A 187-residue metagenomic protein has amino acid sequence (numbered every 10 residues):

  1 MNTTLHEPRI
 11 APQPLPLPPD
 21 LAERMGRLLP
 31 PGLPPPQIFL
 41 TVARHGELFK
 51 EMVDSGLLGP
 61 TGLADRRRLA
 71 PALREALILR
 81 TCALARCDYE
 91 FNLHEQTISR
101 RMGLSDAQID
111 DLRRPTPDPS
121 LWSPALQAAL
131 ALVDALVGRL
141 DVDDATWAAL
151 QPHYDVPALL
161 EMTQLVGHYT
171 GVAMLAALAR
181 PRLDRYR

Functional and structural regions predicted by a protein language model:
M1-P71, R100: Mobile cap/lid helix-loop segments that border enzyme active or cofactor-binding sites and regulate substrate access
P35-R44, A70-L84, L160-T163: Alpha-helical scaffold segments that form or flank carboxylate-/histidine-based iron centers
M52, R80-D88, A129, V133-L140 (+1 more regions): Alpha-helical transition-metal enzyme core signature, strongest for iron centers
G59, A83-L84, T116-S120, H153-V156 (+1 more regions): A short structural micro-motif
R74-D106: Conserved alpha-helical segments that form or flank metal/cofactor-binding pockets of metalloenzymes
T97-W122: Histidine/lysine/aspartate-rich catalytic loop segments that bind and position anionic ligands
L121-T163: Acidic/histidine-rich alpha-helical segments that form the ligand environment of transition-metal centers
Q151, G167, G171, L175-R187: Acidic, carboxylate-rich catalytic segments that either coordinate divalent cations
